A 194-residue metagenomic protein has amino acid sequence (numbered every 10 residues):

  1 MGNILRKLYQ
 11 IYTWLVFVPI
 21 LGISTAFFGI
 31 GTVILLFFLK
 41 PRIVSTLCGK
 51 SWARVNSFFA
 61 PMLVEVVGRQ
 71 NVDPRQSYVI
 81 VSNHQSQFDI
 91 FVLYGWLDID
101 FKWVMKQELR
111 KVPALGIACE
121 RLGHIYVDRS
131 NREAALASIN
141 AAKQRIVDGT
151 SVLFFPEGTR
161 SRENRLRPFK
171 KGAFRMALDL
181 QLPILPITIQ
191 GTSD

Functional and structural regions predicted by a protein language model:
M1-I34, I43, L47, Q70-D73: Membrane-interfacial terminal anchoring regions of lipid-handling membrane enzymes
T25-K50, S57-A60, P74-R132: Catalytic core of membrane glycerolipid acyltransferases/transacylases, capturing the structured, soluble-facing
A60-V67, A135-L136, S193-D194: Short gly/ser/thr-rich secondary-structure transition/capping motifs
S77-V79, S151-F155: Residue-level preference for the first positions of well-ordered beta-strands
H84-S86, E157-S161: Short glycine-rich anion-binding loops that position phosphate/pyrophosphate groups of nucleotides and phosphorylated
A114-I117, V147-L153, R162-D194: A cross-family acyltransferase "interaction/gating" segment
A134-K143: Anionic-ligand binding region
